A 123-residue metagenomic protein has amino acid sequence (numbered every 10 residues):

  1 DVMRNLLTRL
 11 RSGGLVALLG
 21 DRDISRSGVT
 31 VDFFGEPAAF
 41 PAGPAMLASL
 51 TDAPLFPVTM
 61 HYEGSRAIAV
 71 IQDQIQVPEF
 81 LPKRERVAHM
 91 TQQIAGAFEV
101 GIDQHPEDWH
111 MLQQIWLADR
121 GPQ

Functional and structural regions predicted by a protein language model:
V2-Q123: Non-catalytic C-terminal accessory region of glycerolipid acyltransferases and related lyso-lipid remodeling enzymes
